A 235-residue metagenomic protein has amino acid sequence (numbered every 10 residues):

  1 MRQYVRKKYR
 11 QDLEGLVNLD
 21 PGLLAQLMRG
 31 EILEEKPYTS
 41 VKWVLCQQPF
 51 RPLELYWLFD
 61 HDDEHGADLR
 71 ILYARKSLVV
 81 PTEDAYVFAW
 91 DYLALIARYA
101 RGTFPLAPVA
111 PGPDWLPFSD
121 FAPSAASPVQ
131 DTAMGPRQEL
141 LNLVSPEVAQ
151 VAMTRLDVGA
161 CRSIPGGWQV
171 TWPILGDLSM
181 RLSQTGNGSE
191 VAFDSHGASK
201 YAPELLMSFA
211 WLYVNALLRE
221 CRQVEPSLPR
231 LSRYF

Functional and structural regions predicted by a protein language model:
M1-S40, W115-T171: Negatively charged, low-complexity tracts enriched in Asp/Glu with abundant Ser/Thr
L16, D84, F88, Y92 (+4 more regions): Short amphipathic alpha-helical segments
L23-Q26, E31-S77: Conserved binding-pocket/active-site segment within a compact domain
V44-D62, D91-Y99, V170-S183, K200 (+3 more regions): Long compositionally biased, domain-poor regions of proteins
L53-Y86, G176-S208: Intrinsically disordered, low-complexity regulatory segments enriched in Ser/Thr/Pro and charged residues
R75-F118: Long, compositionally biased interface segments
F104-F118, M207-F235: Mixed-charge, Lys/Arg-enriched low-complexity segments
L141, V148-C221, F235: Intrinsically disordered, low-complexity linker/propeptide segments enriched in Ser/Thr/Gly/Pro and acidic residues
